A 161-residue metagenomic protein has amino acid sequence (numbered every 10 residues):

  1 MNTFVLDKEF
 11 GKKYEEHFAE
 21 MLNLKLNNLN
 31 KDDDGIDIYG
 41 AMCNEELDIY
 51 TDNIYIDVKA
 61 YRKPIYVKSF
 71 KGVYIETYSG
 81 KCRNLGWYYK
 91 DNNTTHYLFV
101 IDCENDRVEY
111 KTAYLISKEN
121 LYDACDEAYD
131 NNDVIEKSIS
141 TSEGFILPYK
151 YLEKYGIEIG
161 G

Functional and structural regions predicted by a protein language model:
M1-Y55, K59-G161: Nucleic-acid endonuclease domains
